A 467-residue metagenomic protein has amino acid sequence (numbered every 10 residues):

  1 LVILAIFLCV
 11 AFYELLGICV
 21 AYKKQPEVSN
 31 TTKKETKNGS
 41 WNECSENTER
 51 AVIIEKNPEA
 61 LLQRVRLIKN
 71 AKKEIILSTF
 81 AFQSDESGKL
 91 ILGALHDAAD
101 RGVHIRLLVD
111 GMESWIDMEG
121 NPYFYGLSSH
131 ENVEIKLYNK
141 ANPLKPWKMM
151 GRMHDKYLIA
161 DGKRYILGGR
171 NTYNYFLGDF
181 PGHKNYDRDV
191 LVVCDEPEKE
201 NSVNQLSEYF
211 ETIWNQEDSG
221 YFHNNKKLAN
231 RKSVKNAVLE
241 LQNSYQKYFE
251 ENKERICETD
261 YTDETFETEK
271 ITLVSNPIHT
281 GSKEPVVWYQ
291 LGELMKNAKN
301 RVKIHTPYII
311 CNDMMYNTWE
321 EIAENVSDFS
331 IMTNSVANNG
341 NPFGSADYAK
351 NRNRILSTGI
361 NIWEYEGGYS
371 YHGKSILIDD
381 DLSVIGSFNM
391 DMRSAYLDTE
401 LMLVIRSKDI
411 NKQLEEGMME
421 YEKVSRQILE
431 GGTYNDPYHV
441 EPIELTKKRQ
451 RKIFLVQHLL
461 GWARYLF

Functional and structural regions predicted by a protein language model:
L1-V133, P143-H154, A160, R164-F467: Charged, low-complexity intrinsically disordered terminal segments
K136: Extended, Lys/Arg-enriched charged tracts that mediate electrostatic binding to polyanionic substrates
